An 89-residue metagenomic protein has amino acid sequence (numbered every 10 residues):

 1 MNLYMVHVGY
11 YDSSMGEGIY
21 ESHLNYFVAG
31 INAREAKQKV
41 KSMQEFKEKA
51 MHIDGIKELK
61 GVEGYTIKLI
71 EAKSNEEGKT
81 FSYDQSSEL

Functional and structural regions predicted by a protein language model:
M1-N2, A29-E35: A short, structured loop/turn motif at beta-sheet edges
M1-S22: Short aromatic-glycine-(Arg/Gly/Cys) micro-motifs in beta-strand/loop hairpins
E21-I31: A short, exposed loop/beta-hairpin motif centered on an aromatic-Gly-Thr core
L24-Y26, K37-Q38, A50-H52: A generic short-segment signal for beta-strand/edge and adjacent turn/coil regions
N32-E48: A short, charged, amphipathic alpha-helix used as a generic interaction element across diverse proteins
Q44-L89: Short, mixed-charge low-complexity intrinsically disordered segments
